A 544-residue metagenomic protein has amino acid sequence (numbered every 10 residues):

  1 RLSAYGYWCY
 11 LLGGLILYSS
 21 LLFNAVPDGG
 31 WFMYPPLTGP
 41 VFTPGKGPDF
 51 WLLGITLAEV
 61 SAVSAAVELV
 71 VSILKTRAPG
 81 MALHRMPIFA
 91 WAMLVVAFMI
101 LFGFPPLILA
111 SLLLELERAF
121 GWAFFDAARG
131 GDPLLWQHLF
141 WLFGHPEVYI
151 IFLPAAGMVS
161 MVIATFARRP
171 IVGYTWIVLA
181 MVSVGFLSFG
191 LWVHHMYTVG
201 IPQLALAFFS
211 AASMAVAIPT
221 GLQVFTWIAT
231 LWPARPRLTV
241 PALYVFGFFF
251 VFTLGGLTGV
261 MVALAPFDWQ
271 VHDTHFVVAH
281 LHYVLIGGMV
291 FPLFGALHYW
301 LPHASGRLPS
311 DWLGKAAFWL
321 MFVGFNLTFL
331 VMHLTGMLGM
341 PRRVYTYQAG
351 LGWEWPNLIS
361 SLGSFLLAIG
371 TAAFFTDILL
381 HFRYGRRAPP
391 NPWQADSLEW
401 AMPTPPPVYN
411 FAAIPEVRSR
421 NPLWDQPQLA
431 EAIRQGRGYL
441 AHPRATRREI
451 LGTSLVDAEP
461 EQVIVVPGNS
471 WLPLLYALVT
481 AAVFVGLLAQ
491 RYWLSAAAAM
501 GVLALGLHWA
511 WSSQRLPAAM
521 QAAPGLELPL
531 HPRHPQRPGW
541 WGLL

Functional and structural regions predicted by a protein language model:
R1-L544: Membrane-embedded and interfacial regions of multi-pass energy-transducing membrane proteins
